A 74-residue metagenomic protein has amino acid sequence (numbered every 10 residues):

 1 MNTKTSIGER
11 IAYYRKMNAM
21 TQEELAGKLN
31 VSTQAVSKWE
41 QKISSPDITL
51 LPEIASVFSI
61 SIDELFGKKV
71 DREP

Functional and structural regions predicted by a protein language model:
M1-M17: A short, Lys/Arg-rich alpha-helix, primarily the initiator
T5, M20, I60: Short beta-to-alpha loop/turn elements within the nucleotide-binding domains of ABC transporters
K16, N30, Q41-I43, V70: Residue-level detection of the helix-turn-helix DNA-binding "recognition helix"
A19-K38, E53: Short alpha-helical DNA-recognition segment
K42-E53, R72: Short, basic-rich loop-to-helix N-cap that marks the start of a DNA-contacting helix
T49-E64: DNA major-groove recognition helix of helix-turn-helix/homeodomain DNA-binding modules
K68-P74: Short, charged recognition helix plus adjacent turn of helix-turn-helix-like nucleic-acid-binding domains
